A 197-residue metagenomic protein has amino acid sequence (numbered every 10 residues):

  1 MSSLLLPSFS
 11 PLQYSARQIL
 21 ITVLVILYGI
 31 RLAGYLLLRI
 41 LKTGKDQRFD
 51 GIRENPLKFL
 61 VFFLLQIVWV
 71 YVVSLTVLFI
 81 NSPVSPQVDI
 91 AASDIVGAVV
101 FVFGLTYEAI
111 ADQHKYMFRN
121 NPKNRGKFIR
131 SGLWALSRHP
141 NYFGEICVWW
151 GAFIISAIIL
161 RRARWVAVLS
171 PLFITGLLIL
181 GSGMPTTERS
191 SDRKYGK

Functional and structural regions predicted by a protein language model:
M1-S2, G44-F62, K127-W134: Juxtamembrane helix-capping/reentrant segments at transmembrane boundaries
S2-G29, V73-H114, N120-K197: Hydrophobic transmembrane alpha-helices
A16-R53: A basic- and aromatic-enriched beta-loop-alpha substructure that forms the phosphate/nucleotide- and DNA/RNA-contacting
L32-R39, V70-V73, D112: Alpha-helical transmembrane segments and their lipid-water interface positions in multi-pass membrane proteins
E54, L65-V68, V84, A91: Hydrophobic, well-structured mid-protein blocks that either form specific transmembrane helices
L57-V70, R138-E145: Select subsegments of transmembrane alpha-helices in polytopic membrane proteins, especially boundary-proximal
